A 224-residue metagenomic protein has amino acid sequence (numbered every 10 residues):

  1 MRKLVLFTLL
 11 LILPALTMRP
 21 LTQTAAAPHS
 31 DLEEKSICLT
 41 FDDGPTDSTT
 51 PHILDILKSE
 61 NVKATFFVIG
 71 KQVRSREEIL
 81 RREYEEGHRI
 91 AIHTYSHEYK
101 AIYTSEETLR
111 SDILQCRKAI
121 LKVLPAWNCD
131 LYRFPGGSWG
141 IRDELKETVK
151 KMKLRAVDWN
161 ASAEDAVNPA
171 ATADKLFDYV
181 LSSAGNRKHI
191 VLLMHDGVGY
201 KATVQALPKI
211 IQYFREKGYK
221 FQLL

Functional and structural regions predicted by a protein language model:
L4-R19: Sec-dependent N-terminal signal peptides of Gram-positive bacterial secreted proteins and lipoproteins
R19-A25: Sec/Tat signal peptide C-region and signal peptidase I cleavage site
A25-T104, L114-K122, N128-C129: Active-site beta->alpha N-cap acidic-glycine motif
P28-L32, S59-N61, K71-R74, G199-L224: C-terminal domain-boundary segment and adjacent tail
T40, T65-I69, A91-H93, R133-P135 (+3 more regions): A cross-family glycoside hydrolase active-site/sugar-binding cleft signature
H52, H97-L193, G197-R215, Y219-K220: Catalytic domains of cell-wall/extracellular-matrix polysaccharide-remodeling enzymes, centered on de-N-acetylation
